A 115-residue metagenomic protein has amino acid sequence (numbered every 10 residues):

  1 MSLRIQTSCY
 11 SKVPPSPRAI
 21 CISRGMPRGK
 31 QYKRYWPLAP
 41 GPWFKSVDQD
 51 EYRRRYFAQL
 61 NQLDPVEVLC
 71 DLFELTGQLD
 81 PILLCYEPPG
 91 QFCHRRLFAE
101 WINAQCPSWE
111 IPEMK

Functional and structural regions predicted by a protein language model:
M1-K115: Residues lining hydrophobic/aromatic ligand-binding pockets adjacent to catalytic sites
